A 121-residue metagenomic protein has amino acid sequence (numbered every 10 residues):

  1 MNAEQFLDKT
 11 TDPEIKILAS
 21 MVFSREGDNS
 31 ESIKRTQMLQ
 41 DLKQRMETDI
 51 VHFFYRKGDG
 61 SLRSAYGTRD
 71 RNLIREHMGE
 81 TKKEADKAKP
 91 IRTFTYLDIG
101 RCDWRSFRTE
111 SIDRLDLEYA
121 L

Functional and structural regions predicted by a protein language model:
M1-L18: Eukaryotic low-complexity, non-globular regulatory regions
R25-D41, Y66, D70-K82: Charged, amphipathic alpha-helical segments
S30, Q40-E47, A88-K89: Short, 15-30-residue, compositionally biased linear elements with alpha-helical propensity or flexible coil
E47-Y55: A short, Trp-centered hydrophobic/proline-enriched beta-strand micro-motif
R56-K57, I99: Short, acidic, Ser/Thr-enriched surface-loop or helix-capping motifs
E84-D86: Extended soluble regions of mature proteins
A88-L121: Short, compact, well-ordered microdomains
